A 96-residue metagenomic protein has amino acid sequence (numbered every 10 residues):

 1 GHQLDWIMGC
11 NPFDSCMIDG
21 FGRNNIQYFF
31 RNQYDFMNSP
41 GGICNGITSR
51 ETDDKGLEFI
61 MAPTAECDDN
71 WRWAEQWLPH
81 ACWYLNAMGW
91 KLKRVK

Functional and structural regions predicted by a protein language model:
G1-K96: Aromatic (Trp/Tyr) and acidic
